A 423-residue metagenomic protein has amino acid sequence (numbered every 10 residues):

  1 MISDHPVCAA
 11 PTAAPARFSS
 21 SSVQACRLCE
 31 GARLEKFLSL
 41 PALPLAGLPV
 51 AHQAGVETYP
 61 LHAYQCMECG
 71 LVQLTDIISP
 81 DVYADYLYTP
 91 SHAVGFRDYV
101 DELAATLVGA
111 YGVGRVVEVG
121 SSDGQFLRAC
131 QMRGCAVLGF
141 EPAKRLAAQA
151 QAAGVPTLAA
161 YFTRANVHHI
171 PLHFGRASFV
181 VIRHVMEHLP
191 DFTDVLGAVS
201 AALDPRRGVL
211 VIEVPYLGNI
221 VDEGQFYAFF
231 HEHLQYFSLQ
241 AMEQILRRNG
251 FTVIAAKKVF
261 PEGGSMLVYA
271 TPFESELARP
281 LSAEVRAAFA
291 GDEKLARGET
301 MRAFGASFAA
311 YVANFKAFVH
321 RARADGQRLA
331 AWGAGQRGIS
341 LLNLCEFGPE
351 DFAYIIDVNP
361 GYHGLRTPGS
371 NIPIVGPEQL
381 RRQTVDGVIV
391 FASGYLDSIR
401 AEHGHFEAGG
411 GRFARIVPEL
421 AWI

Functional and structural regions predicted by a protein language model:
M1-A42, V199, D386, S393-E402 (+1 more regions): Non-catalytic N-terminal targeting/anchoring module and adjacent flexible stem/linker that precedes the structured
I2, C8-G95, K257, L267: N-terminal juxtadomain amphipathic helix that follows a signal peptide/anchor or precedes a small N-terminal auxiliary
E35, L158, I254-K257, V375 (+1 more regions): General small-molecule cofactor/ligand-binding pocket signal
V56-Q151, L158, F230, Q235 (+2 more regions): Extended interfacial segments that mediate partner engagement and assembly in macromolecular machines
A105-G224, Y236-F251, A270, I339 (+2 more regions): Conserved SAM-binding loop
T106-L107, V113, A129, E274-I423: Hydrophobic, well-ordered beta-alpha structural blocks that scaffold small-molecule cofactor pockets
V181-R183, V211-E213, K257, L267-T271 (+3 more regions): Short beta-strand segments
I220, G224-K294: Contiguous mid-protein beta-loop-alpha structural module that forms a pocket-lining wall or clamp of enzyme active
